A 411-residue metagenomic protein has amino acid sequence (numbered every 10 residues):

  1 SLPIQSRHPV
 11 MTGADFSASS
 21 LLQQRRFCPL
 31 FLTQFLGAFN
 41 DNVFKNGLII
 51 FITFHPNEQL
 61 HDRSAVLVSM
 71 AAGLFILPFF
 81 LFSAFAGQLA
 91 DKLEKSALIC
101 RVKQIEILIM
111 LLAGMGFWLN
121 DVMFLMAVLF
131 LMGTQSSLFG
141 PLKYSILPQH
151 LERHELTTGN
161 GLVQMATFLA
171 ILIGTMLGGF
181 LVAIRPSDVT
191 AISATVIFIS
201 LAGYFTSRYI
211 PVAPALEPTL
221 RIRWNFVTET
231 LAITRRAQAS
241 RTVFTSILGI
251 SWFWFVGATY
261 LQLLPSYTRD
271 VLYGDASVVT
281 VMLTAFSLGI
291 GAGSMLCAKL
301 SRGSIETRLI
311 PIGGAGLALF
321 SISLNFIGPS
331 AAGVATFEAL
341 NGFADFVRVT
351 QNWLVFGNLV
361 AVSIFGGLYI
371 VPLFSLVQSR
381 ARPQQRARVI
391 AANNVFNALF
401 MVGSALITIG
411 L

Functional and structural regions predicted by a protein language model:
T12-C28, A213-I247, L340-F346: Juxtamembrane intracellular "pre-TM" segments in multi-pass secondary transporters
Q24, D62, K92, L119 (+5 more regions): Helix-loop interface residues and adjacent transmembrane-helix termini in multi-pass membrane transporters, primarily
C28-K45, A72-I109, F124-A183, T206 (+7 more regions): Substrate-agnostic recognition of the 12-TM MFS/MFS-like secondary transporter fold
G47-E58, G114-L119, I173-V196, V402-L411: Transmembrane alpha-helix termini and helix-breaking/packing motifs in multi-pass membrane transporters
G47-R63, Q262-S277: Short amphipathic helix-loop junctions that connect adjacent transmembrane helices in Major Facilitator Superfamily/SLC
H61-V68, A72, D275-V279, L283 (+2 more regions): Juxtamembrane helix-start elements in MFS-like secondary transporters
Q104-L119, G316-V347: C-terminal ends and interior cores of transmembrane alpha-helices in multi-pass membrane transporters/permeases
S145, Q149, V196-R221, G328-A331: Helix-loop junctions on the cytosolic side of multi-pass membrane transporters, especially the intracellular loop
